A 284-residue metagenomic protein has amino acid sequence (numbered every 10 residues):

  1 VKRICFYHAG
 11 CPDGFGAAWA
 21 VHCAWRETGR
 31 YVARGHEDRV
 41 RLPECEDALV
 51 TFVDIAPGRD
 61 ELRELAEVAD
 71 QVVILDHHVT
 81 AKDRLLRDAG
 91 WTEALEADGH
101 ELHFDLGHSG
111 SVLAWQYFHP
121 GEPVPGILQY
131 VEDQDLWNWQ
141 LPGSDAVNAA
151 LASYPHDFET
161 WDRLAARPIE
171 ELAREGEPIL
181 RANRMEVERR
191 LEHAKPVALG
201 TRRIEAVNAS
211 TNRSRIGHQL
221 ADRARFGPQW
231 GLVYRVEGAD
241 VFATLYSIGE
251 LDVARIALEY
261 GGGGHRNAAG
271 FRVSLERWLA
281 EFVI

Functional and structural regions predicted by a protein language model:
V1-A149, L191-I284: Replace "Mg2+/Mn2+-dependent" with "divalent metal-dependent
E132-A194: Hydrophobic, aromatic-enriched interface-forming segments
